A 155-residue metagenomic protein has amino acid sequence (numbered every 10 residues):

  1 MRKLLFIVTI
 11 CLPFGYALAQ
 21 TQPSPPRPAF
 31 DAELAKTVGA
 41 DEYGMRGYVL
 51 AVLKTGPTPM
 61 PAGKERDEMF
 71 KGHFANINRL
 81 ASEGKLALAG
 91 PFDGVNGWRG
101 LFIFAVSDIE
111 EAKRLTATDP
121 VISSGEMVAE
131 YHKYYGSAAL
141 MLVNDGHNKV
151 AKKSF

Functional and structural regions predicted by a protein language model:
M1-P23: Bacterial Sec-dependent N-terminal signal peptides
Q20-F155: Conserved, structured core segments of small domains
